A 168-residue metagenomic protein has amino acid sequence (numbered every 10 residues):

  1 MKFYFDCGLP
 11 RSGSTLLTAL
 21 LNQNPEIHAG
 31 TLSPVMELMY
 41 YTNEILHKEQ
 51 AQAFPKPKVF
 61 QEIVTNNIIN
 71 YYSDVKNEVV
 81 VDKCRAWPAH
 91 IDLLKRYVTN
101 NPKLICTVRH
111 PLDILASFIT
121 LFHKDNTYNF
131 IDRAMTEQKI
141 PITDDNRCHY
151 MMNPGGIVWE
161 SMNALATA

Functional and structural regions predicted by a protein language model:
M1-N70, D74-V75: PAPS-dependent sulfotransferase catalytic core
D6-G8, T31, V80-K83, C106-V108: Short beta-strand segments
P10-S12, Q23, P34-M36, A86-P88 (+2 more regions): Short, solvent-exposed loop/turn segments at secondary-structure junctions
G13-I27, L94-T99, I119, A168: PAPS/PAP-binding and catalytic site of the sulfotransferase fold
H28-T31, N101-V108, T127-N129: Short hydrophobic/aromatic-enriched beta-strand-loop microsegments
Q61-D74, A116-A168: PAPS-dependent sulfotransferase catalytic domain
V64-L93: Glycine-rich phosphate-binding loop used to anchor ATP phosphates in small-molecule kinases, encompassing both
K83, L94-L121: Conserved phosphate-donor/acceptor-positioning beta-strand/loop module used by diverse small-molecule
